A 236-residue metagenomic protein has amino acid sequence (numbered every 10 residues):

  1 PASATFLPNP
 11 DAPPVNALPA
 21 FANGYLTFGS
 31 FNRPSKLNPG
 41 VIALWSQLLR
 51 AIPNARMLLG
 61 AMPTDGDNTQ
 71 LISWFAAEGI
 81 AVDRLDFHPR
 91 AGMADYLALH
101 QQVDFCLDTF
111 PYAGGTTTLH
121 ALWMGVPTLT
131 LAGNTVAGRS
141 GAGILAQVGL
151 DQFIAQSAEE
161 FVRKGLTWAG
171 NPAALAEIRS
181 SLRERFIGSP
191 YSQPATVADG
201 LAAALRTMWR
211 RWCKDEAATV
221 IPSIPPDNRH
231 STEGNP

Functional and structural regions predicted by a protein language model:
P1, L44, Q102, H120 (+4 more regions): Generic recognition of well-ordered alpha-helical segments
A2-G92, I221: Conserved catalytic-core segment of nucleotide-activated headgroup transferases in glycan assembly
G24, N32-P34, Q47, N54 (+4 more regions): C-terminal amphipathic helix plus adjacent low-complexity, charged tail appended to glycosyltransferase catalytic
G66-D67, D95, A137, A174: Short phosphate-engaging motifs
V82, F105, T109-P194: Catalytic binding pocket for nucleotide-activated donors in carbohydrate/polymer assembly enzymes
D95-Y96, T117: Short acidic active-site motifs
L97-Q101: Short alpha-helical donor nucleotide-sugar binding micro-motif in glycosyltransferases
